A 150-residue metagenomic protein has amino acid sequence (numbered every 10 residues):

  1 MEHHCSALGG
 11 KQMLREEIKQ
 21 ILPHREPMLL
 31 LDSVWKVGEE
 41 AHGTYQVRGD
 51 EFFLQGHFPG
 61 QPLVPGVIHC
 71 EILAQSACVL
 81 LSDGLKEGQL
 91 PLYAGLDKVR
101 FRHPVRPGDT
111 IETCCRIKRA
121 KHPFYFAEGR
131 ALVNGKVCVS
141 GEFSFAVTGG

Functional and structural regions predicted by a protein language model:
H3-Q12: Short, Lys/Arg-enriched N-terminal segments with co-localized hydrophobic residues within the first ~10-30 amino acids
M13-R25, K86: Short aromatic-glycine motifs in intrinsically disordered, low-complexity regions
E26-V64: Catalytic strand-loop segment that frames the active site of acyl-thioester-processing enzymes
M28-L30, I111, Y125: Hydrophobic core residues within well-ordered beta-strands of beta-rich domains
D32-S33, K98, E128, E142: Extracellular/lumenal ectodomain signal focusing on beta-strand-rich modules and carbohydrate-recognition contexts
V34, V64-E87: Active-site helix/loop of acyl-thioester processing domains in fatty-acid/polyketide metabolism, spanning hotdog-fold
G38-E39, V105-D109, R116-G150: HotDog/MaoC-like acyl-thioester-processing domains
S76-E112, E142-A146: Hydrophobic beta-strand-centered segment that forms part of the acyl-chain substrate-binding groove
